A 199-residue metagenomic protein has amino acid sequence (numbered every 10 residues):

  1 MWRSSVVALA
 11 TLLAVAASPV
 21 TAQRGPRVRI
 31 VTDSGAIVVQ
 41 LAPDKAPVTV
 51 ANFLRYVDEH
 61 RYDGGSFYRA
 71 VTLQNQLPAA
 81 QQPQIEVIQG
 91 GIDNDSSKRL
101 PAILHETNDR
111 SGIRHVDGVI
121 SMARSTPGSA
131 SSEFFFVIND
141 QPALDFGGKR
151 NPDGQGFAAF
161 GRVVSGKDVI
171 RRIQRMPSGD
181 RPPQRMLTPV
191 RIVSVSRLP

Functional and structural regions predicted by a protein language model:
M1-V7: Bacterial N-terminal signal peptides that target proteins for export
W2, A17-P199: Cyclophilin-like peptidyl-prolyl cis-trans isomerases
V7-A16: Bacterial N-terminal signal peptides
